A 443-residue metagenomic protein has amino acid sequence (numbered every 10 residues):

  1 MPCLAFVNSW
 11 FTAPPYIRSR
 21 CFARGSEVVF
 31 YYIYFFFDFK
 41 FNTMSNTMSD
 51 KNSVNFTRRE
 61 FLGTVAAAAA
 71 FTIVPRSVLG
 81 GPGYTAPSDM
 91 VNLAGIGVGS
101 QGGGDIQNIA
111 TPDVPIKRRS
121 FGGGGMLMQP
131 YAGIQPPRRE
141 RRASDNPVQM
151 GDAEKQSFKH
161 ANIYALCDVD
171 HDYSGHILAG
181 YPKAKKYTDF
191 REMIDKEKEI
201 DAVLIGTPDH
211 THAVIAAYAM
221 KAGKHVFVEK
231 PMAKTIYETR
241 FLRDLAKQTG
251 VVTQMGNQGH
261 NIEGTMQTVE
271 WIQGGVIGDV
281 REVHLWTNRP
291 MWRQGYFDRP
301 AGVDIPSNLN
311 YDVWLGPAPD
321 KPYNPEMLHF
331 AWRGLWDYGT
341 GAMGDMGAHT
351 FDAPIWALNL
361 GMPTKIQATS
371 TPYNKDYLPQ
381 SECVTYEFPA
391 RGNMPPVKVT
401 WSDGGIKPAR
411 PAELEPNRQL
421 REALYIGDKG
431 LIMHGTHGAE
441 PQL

Functional and structural regions predicted by a protein language model:
Y32-K224, R240-V252: N-terminal glycine-/serine-/threonine-rich beta1-alpha1-beta2 phosphate-ribose binding loop of Rossmann-like
V65, P75, L79, Q267 (+3 more regions): Contiguous beta-strand/loop segments that form the cofactor/metal-binding neighborhood of enzyme cores
N92-G95, Y164-D168, K186, L204-I205 (+9 more regions): Structural recognition of the beta-strand scaffold that forms the well-ordered cores of secreted hydrolase catalytic
H225-F227, M232-N308: A contiguous active-site-proximal alpha/beta segment in oxidoreductase catalytic domains
